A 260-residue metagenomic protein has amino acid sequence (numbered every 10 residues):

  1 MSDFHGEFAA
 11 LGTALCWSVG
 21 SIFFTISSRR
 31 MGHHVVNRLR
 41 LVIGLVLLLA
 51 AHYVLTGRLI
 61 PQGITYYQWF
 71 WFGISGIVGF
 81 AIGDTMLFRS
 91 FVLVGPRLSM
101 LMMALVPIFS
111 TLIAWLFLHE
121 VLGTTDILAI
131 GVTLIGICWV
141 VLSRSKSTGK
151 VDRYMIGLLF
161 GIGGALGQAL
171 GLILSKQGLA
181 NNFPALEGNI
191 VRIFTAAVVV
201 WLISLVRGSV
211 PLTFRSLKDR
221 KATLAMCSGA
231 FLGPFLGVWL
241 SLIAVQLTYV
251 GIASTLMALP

Functional and structural regions predicted by a protein language model:
M1-L11, I108-L166: Juxtamembrane helix-loop boundary signature in multi-pass membrane transporters
M1-L11, L15, S21-V35, L39-F72 (+5 more regions): Membrane-interface interhelical linkers
S18, I22, L49, I77-A81 (+6 more regions): Hydrophobic/small/kink-forming positions within alpha-helical transmembrane segments of polytopic membrane proteins
H33-H34, P96, L122, A185 (+1 more regions): Membrane-helix interface/capping residues of multi-pass secondary transporters
V36-N37, S99, G188: Juxtamembrane helix-start motifs in multi-pass secondary transporters
V42-L48, M102-L116, G131, T195-V199 (+2 more regions): Alpha-helical transmembrane segments of compact multi-pass small-molecule transporters, enriched in specific families
S75, L122, D126-L134, P184-A196: Alpha-helical transmembrane segments
